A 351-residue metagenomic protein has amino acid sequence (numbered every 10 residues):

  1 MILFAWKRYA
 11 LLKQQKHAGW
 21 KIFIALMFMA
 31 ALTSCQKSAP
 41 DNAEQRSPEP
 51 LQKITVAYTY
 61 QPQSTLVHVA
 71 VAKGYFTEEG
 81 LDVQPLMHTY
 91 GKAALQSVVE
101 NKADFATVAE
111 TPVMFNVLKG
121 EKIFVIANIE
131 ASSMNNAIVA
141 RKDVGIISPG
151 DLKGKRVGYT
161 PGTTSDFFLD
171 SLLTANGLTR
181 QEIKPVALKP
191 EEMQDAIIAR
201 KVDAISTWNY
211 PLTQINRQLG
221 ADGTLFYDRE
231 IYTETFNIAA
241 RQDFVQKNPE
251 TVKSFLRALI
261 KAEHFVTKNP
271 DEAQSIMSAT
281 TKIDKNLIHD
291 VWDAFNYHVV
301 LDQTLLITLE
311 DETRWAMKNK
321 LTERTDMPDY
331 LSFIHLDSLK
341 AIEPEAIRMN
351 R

Functional and structural regions predicted by a protein language model:
F4-F23: Bacterial N-terminal signal peptides that target proteins for export
F23-M29: Sec-dependent N-terminal signal peptides
A31-S34: C-terminal motif of bacterial Sec signal peptides marking the signal peptidase cleavage site
Q36-S38: Bacterial signal peptide processing site
E44-T179, K184-A187, D203-N209, G223-F226 (+1 more regions): Short, glycine-/small- and polar/acidic-enriched structural segments that line small-molecule recognition paths
T111-P112, P185-V186, E191-T280: Pocket-lining segment of extracytoplasmic ligand-binding domains
K247-E323: Secondary-structure end/capping motifs
M317-R351: Conserved C-terminal helix/tail region of periplasmic/extracytoplasmic solute-binding proteins
